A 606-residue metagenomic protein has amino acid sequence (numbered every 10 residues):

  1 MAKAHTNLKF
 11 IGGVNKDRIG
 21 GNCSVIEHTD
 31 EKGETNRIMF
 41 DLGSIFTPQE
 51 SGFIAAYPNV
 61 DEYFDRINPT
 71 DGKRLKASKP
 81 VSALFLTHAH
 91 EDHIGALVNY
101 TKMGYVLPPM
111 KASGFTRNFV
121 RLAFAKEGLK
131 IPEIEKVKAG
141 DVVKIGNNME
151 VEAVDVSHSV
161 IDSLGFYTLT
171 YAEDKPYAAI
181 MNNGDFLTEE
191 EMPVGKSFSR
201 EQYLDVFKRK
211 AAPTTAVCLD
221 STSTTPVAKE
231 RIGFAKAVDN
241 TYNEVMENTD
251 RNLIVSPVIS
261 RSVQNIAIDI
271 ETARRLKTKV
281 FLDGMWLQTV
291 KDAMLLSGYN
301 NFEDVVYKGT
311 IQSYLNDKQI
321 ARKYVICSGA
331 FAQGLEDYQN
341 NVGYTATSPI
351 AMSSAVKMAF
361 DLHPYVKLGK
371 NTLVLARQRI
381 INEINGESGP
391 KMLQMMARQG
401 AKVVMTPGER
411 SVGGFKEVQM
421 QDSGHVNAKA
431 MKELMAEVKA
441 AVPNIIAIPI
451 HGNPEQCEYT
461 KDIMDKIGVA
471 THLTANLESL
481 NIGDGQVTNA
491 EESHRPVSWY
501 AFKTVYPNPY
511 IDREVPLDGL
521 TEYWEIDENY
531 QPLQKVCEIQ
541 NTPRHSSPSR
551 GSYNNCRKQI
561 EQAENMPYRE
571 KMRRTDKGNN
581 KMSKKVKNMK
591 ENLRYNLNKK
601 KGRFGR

Functional and structural regions predicted by a protein language model:
A2-A83, H90-R275, K279-G284, T289-Y307: His/Asp/Glu-rich metal-coordinating catalytic cores of metallo-dependent phosphodiesterases/hydrolases acting on
N7-I11, D17-R18, C537, T542-S549: Extended recognition/assembly regions associated with phosphoester-bond processing machinery
H88-H93, H158, Q421-A428, H451: Histidine-centered active-site/metal-ligand motif
M103-G114, R121-G140, K144-E150, E173 (+9 more regions): Non-globular, low-confidence helical/coil segments that flank catalytic cores
V160-S163, T170-A237, E336-N341, S348-V366 (+3 more regions): Active-site-proximal loop/helix segments of hydrolase catalytic cores
K229-R377, N382, P390-M392, A397-Q399 (+7 more regions): Hard-cation-handling environments
H545-S552, C556, Q562, E570-K577 (+1 more regions): Non-Sec secretion/translocation targeting segments of pathogen effectors
